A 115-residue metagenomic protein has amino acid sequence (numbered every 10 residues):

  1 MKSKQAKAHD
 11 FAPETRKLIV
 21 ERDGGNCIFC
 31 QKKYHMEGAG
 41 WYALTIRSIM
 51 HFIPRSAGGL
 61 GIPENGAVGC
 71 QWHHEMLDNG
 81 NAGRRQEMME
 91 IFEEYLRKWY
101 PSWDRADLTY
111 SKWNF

Functional and structural regions predicted by a protein language model:
M1-G24, Q31-A43, Q86-F115: A boundary/linker detector
F29-V68, G83-R84, M88: Histidine-centered nuclease catalytic patch
G69-H73: Zinc-coordinating Cys/His ligand positions in small cysteine/histidine-rich zinc-finger domains
D78: Active-site hotspot residues in diverse enzymes, especially metal/ion-binding acidic/histidine motifs
